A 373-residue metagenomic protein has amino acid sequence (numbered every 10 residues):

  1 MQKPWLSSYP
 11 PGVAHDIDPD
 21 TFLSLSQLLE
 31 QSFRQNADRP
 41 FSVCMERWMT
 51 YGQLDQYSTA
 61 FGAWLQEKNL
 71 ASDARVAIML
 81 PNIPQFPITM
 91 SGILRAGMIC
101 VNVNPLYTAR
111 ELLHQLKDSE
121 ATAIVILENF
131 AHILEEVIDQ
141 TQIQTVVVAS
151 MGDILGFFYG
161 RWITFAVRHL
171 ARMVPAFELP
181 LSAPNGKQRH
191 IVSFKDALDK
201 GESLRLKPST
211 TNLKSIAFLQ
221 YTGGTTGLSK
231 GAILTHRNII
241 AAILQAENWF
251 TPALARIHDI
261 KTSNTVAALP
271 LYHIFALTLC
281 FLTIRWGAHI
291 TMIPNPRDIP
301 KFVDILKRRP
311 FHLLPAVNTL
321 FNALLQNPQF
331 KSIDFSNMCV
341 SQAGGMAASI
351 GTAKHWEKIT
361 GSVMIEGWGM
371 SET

Functional and structural regions predicted by a protein language model:
P4-S7, Q27-T50: AMP-dependent adenylate-forming
P19-T21, D38-I83, P87-S91, T108-L113: Conserved AMP-binding/adenylate-forming core of the ANL superfamily
T50-G52, A217-L244: Conserved AMP-binding A3 loop
D55-A60, K195-L204, A232-R256, F321-L325: Conserved structural elements of the adenylate-forming
E67-K68, R95-D196: Structural core segment of the AMP-binding/adenylate-forming
R161-F165, F311-P315, L325-T373: Gly/Ser/Thr-rich phosphate-binding loop
A171-Y221, L228, A253-N264: Conserved pre-ATP/AMP-binding loop-to-beta segment of ANL
I240-N264, Y272-L313, N327: Conserved AMP-binding/adenylation subdomain of ANL enzymes
